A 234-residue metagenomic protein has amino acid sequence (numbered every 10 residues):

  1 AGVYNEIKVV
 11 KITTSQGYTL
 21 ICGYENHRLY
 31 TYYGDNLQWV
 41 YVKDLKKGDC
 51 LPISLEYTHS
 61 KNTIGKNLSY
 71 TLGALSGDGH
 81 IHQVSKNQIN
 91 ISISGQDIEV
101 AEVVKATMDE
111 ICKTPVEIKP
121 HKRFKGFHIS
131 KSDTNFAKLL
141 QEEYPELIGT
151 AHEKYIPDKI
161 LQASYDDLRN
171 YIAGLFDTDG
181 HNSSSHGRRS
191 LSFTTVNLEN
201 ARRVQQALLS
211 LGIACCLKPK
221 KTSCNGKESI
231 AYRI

Functional and structural regions predicted by a protein language model:
G2-G226, R233: Intein-associated homing endonuclease modules of the LAGLIDADG/DOD-type, together with closely related HINT-family
